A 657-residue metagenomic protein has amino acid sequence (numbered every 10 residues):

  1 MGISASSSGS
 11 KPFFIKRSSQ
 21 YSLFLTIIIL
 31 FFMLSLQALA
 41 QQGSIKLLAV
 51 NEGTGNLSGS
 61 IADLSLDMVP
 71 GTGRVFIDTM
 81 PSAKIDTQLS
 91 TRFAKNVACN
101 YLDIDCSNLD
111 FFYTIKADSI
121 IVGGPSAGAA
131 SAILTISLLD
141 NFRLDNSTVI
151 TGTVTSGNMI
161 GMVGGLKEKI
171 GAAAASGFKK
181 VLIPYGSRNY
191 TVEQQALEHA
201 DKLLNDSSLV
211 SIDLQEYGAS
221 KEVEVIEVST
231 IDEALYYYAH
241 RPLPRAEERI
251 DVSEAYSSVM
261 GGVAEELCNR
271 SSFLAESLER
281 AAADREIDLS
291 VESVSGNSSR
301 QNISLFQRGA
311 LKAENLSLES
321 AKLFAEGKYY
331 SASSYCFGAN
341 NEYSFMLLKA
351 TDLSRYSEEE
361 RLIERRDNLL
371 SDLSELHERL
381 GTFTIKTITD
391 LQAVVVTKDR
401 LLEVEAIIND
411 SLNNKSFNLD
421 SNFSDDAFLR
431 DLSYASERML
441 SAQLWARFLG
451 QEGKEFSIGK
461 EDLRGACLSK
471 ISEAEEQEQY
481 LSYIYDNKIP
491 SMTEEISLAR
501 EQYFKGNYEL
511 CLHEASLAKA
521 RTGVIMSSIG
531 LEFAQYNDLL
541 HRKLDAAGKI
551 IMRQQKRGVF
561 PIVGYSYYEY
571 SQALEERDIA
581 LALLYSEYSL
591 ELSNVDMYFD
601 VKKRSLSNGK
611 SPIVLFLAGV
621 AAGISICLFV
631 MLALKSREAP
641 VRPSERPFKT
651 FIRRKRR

Functional and structural regions predicted by a protein language model:
M1-S18: N-terminal secretory signal peptides that target proteins for export/translocation
G2, S35-Q37: Short, intrinsically disordered, low-complexity terminal segments
K16-L25, P612-F616: N-terminal Sec-pathway targeting helices
L25-S35: Bacterial N-terminal signal peptides
L39-L311, A350-T351, E358, I363-E405 (+2 more regions): Peripheral, non-AAA+ core regions of ATP-driven protein-machinery
K221, D232, Y236-R654: Long, charged/polar, soluble alpha-helical segments
